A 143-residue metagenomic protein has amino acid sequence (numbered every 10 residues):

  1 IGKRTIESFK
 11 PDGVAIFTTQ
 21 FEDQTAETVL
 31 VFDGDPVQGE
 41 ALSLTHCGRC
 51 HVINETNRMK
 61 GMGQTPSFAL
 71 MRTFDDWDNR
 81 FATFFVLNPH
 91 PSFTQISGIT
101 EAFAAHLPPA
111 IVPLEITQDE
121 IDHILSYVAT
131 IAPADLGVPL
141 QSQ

Functional and structural regions predicted by a protein language model:
I1-S8: N-terminal accessory interaction module
T5, E101-Q141: C-terminal capping alpha-helices of c-type cytochrome domains
G13-L42: Electrostatic cytochrome c docking/interface patches
G39, S43-N54, I124-V128: The canonical Cys-X-X-Cys-His
C50-H51, P89, A132: Protein kinase-like catalytic domain
N54-L87: Gly/Gly-Pro-rich "capping" loops immediately C-terminal to redox-active cysteine motifs in periplasmic/lumenal
N57-R58, I96-S97, D135-Q143: Surface-exposed patches in mature extracellular/periplasmic domains of secreted proteins
L87-F103: Short glycine/proline-rich, acidic loop/turn segments that cap or connect secondary-structure elements
